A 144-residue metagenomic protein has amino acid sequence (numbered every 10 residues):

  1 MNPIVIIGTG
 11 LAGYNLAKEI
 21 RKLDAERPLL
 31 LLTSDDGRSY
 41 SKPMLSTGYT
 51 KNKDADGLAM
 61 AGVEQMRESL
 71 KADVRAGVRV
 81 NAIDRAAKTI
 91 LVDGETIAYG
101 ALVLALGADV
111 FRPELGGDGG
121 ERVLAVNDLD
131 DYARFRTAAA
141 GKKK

Functional and structural regions predicted by a protein language model:
M1-V5, M60-K144: FAD-binding core/adjacent interface of flavoenzyme oxidoreductases
N2-A72: Beta1-alpha1 glycine-rich phosphate/pyrophosphate-binding loop at the start of Rossmann-like nucleotide-binding domains
